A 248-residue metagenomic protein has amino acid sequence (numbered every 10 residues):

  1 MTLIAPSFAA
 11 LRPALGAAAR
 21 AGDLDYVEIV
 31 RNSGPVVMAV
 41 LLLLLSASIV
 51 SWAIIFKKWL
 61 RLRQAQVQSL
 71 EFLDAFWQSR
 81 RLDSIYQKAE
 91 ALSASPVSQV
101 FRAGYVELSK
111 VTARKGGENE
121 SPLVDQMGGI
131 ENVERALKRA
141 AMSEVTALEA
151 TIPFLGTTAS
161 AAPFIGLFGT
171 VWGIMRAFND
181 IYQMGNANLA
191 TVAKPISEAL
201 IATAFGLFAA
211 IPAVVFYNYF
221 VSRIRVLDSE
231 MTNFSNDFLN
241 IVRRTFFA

Functional and structural regions predicted by a protein language model:
M1-N32: Short, strongly hydrophobic alpha-helical membrane anchors
T2, S33-R80, S84-I85: Transmembrane alpha-helix/interfacial motif
G22-M38, A147-P153, T157-S160: Juxtamembrane loop-transmembrane helix junctions in multi-pass integral membrane proteins, especially the extracellular
G34, W52, I85, F101 (+3 more regions): Residue-level signature of catalytic and energy-coupling elements of molecular machines, predominantly ATP/GTP-dependent
L45-A65, L167, I174, A209-I224: Alpha-helical transmembrane segments
Q66-I165, R176-N188, V215-A248: Predominantly long cytosolic amphipathic alpha-helical stalk/bundle segments
G185-A199: Hydrophobic alpha-helical transmembrane segments and adjacent short intramembrane/lumenal linkers of inner/organellar
A199-A213: Hydrophobic alpha-helical transmembrane segments of polytopic membrane proteins
